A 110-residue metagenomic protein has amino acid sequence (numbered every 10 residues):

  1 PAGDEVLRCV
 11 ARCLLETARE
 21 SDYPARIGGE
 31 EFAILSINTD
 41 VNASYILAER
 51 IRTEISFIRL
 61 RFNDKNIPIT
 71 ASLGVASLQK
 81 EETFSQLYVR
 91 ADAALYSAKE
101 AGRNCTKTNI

Functional and structural regions predicted by a protein language model:
P1-E16, A25-G29, A33-I34, V41-E49 (+2 more regions): Conserved long alpha-helical elements within nucleotide-processing catalytic cores of c-di-GMP signaling and class III
R12-Y23, L60-D64, A101-G102: Nucleotide second-messenger and two-component phosphorelay signaling modules
R19, R26, R50-R52, S72 (+2 more regions): Short, cationic motifs built from Arg/Lys/His that form the positively charged side of catalytic pockets
R26, I55-A71: Catalytic core regions of nucleotide second-messenger enzymes
F32, A71-V75: A structural signal for short, well-ordered beta-strand segments
L35-D40, S56, L78-Q79: Residue-level recognition of strand-loop junctions within catalytic nucleotide-signaling folds
V41, Y45, N63, S77-T108: Catalytic-core segments of nucleotide cyclases and related cyclic-nucleotide turnover enzymes
